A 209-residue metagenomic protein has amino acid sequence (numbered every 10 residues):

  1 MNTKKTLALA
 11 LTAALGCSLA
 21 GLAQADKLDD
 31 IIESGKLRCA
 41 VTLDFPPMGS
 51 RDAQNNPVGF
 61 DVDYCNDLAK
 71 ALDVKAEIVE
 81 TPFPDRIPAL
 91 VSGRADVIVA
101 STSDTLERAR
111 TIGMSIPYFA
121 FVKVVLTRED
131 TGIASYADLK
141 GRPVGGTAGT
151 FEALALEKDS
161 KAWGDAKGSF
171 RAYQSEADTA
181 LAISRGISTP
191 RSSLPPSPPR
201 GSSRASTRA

Functional and structural regions predicted by a protein language model:
D26-S101: Extracytoplasmic small-molecule ligand-binding "clamshell" domains of the periplasmic binding protein/Venus flytrap
L28, F60-D61, R108-Y118: A structural signal for short loop-to-beta-strand junctions that line the ligand-binding cleft of periplasmic/secreted
V41-F45, V79-P84, G93-T105, F121 (+4 more regions): Beta->alpha turn/N-cap motifs
A53, C65-V74, E152-A172, S202-S206: Ligand-binding cleft/hinge of the Venus flytrap
K70, V79-E80, P84-I98, T111-G113 (+3 more regions): Short helices/loops that flank or line small-molecule/ion binding pockets
D85, T102-R110, L154-A162, A182-A209: A ligand-binding cleft/hinge motif common to bilobed small-molecule-binding domains
I112-V124, D138-L139, S206: Short Pro/Gly-enriched coil loops immediately N-terminal to beta-strands
T127-V144: Flexible hinge/capping segments at coil-to-helix
